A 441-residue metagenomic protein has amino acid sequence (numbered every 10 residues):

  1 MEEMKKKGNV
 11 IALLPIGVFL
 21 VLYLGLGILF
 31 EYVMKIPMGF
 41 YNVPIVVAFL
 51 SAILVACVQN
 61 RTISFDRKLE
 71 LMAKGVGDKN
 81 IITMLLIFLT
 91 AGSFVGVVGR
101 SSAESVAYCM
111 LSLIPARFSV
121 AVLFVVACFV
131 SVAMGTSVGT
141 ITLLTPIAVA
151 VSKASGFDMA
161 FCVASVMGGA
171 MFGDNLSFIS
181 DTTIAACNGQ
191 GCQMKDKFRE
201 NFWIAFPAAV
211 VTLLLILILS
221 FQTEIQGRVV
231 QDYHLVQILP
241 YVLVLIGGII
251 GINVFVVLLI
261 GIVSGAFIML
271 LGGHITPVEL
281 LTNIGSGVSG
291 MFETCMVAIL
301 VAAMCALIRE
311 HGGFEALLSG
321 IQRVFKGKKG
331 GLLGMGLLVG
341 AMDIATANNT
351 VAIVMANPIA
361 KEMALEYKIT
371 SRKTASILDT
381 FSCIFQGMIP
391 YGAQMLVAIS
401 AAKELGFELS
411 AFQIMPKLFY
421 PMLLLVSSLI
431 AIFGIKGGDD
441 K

Functional and structural regions predicted by a protein language model:
E2-K5, G168-M171, N175-Q231, V236 (+2 more regions): Juxtamembrane and boundary regions of transmembrane helices in multi-pass small-molecule transporters and channels
M4-G8, E31-V46, G75-K79, M110-P115 (+4 more regions): Interfacial loop-to-helix junctions that mark the boundaries of transmembrane helices in multi-pass membrane
V10-G25, G39-R61, I82-T90, A121 (+4 more regions): Hydrophobic mid-bilayer segments of alpha-helices in multi-pass membrane transport proteins, especially secondary
N42-L50, L54-Q59, K68-S102, R117 (+4 more regions): Core transmembrane alpha-helical segments of multi-pass membrane transporters/permeases
R61-S64, G77-K79, G156-A160, A185-F198 (+5 more regions): Juxtamembrane helix-boundary/capping and inter-helix hinge elements in multi-pass membrane proteins
D78-M84, Y108-V126, S152-C162, Q231-L239 (+3 more regions): Membrane-interfacial loop-to-helix junctions in multi-pass transporters
M84-V95, P115-I147, Q322-K361, E366-Y367 (+1 more regions): Hydrophobic alpha-helical transmembrane segments of multi-pass integral membrane proteins, predominantly secondary
I87, R117-V130, G156-G173, G330-D343 (+3 more regions): Alpha-helical transmembrane segments of multi-pass membrane proteins
